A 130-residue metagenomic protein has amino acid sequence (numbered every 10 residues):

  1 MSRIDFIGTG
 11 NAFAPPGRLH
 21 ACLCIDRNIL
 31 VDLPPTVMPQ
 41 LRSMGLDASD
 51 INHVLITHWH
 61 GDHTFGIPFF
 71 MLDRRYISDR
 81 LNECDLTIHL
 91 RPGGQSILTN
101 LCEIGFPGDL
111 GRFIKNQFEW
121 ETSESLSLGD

Functional and structural regions predicted by a protein language model:
M1-M44: Conserved beta-strand hairpin/beta-sheet module of binuclear metal-dependent hydrolase folds, prominently
L23, S49, G105-P107: Short, hinge-like loop/turn segments at secondary-structure boundaries
R27-N28, R75, G93: Short loop segments at secondary-structure junctions
L30, I56, L90: Conserved SAM-binding loop
T36, D62, G93-S96: Short alpha-helical
M38-T87: Active-site metal-binding motif and surrounding structural segment of the metallo-beta-lactamase
C84-D130: Metallo-beta-lactamase
